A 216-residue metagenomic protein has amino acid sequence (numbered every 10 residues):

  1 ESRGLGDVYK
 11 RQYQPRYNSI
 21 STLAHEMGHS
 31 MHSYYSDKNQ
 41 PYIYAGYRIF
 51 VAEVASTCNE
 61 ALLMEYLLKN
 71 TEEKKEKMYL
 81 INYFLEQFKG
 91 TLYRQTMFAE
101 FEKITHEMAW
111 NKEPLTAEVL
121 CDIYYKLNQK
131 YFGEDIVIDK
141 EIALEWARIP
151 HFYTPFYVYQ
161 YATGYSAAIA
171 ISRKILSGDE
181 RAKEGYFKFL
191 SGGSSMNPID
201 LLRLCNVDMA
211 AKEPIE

Functional and structural regions predicted by a protein language model:
E1-L5, Y9: Single conserved hydrophobic/aromatic residue that forms the stacking wall/gate of nucleotide- or nucleobase-binding
K10-A24: Short pre-active-site segment immediately N-terminal to the catalytic Zn-binding motif
K10-Q12, N39-I49, L80-Q87, H106-M108: Short beta-alpha connecting loops at secondary-structure transitions that line or flank enzyme active sites
Q14, N18, I43-F50, F88 (+2 more regions): Short, solvent-exposed segments of well-ordered alpha helices
I20-M31, F50-A55, L62, L120-C121: Internal glycine-rich alpha/beta core junctions
L23, M31, K69, K74-K75 (+1 more regions): C-terminal, non-catalytic "cap/extension" segments appended to globular domains
G28-Q40: Catalytic Zn2+-binding segment of zinc metalloproteases
S36, G46-K75, F84-E86, G90 (+1 more regions): Post-HExxH zinc-binding segment in Zn-dependent metallohydrolases
